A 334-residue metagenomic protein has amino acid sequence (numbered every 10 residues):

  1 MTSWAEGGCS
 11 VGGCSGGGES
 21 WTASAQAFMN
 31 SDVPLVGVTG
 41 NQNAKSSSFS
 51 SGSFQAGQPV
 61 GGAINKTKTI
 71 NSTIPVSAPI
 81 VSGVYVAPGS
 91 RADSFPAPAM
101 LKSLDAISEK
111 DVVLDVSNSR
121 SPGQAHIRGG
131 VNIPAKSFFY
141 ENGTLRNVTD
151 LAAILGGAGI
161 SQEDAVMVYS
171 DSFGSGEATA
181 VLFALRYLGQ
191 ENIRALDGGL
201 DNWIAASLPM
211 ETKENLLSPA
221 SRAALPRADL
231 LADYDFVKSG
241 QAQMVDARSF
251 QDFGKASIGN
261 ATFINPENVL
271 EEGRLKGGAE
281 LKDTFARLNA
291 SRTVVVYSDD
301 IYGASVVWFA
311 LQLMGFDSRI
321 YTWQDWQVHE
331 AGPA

Functional and structural regions predicted by a protein language model:
T2-A334: Cytosolic catalytic domains that perform sulfur/thiol-centered chemistry
